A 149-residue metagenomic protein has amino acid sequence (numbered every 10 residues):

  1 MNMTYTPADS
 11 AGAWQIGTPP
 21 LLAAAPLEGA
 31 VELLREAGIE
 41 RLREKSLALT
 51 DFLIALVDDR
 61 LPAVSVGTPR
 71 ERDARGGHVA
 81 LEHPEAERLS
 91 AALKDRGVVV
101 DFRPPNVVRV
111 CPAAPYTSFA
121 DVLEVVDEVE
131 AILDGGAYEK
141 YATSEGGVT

Functional and structural regions predicted by a protein language model:
M3-L21: A short glycine-threonine-serine/GTX helix/turn-capping micro-motif
A11-G17, L34-E82: Conserved small-domain helix->loop->beta segment predominantly found in fold-type I
L21-G29: Well-ordered alpha-helical segments within folded domains of soluble proteins
P26, K45, D121-E124: Charged catalytic carboxylate motif
D58, A86-L93: Short amphipathic alpha-helix segments
E82-E87, P115, F119: Helix N-cap motif at beta-to-alpha junctions
A92-T149: PLP-dependent enzyme catalytic core of the Aspartate aminotransferase-like
